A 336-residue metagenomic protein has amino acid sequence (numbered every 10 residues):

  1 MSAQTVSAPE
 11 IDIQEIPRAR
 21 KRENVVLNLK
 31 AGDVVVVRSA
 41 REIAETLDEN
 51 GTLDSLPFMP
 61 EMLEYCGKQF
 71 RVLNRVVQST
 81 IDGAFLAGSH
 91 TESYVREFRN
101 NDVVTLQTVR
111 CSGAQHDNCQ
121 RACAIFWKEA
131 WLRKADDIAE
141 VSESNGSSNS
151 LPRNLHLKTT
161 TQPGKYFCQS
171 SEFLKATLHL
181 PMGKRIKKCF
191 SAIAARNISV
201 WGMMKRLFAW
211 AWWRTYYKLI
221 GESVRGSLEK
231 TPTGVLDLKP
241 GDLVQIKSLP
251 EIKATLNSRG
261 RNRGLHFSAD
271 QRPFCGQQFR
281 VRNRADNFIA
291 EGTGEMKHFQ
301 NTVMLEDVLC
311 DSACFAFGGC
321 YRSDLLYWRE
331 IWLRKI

Functional and structural regions predicted by a protein language model:
S2-V26, A31, R41-R153, L157 (+4 more regions): Basic/aromatic-rich interaction segments and small domains that mediate binding to polyanionic partners
V35-V36, V104, V244: Generic structural signal for buried aliphatic residues
